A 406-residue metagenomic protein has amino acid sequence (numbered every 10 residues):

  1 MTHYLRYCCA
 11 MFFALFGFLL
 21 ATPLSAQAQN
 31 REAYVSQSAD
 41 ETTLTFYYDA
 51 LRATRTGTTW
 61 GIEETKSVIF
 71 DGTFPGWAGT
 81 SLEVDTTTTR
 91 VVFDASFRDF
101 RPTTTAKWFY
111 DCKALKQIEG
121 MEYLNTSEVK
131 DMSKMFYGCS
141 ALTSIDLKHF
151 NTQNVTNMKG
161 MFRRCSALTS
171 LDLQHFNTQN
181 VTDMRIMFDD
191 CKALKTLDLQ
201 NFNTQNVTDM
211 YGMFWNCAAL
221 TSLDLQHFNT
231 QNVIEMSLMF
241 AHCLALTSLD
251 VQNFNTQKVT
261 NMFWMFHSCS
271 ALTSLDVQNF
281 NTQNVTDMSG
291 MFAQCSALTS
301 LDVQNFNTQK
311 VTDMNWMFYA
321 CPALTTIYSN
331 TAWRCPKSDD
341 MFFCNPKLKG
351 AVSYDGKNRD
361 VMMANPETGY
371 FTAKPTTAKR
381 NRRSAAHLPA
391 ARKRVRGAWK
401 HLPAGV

Functional and structural regions predicted by a protein language model:
M1-Y7: N-terminal secretory signal peptides that target proteins for export/translocation
C9-T22: Bacterial N-terminal signal peptides
F16-G17, E83, W399: Short, flexible coil/linker elements and helix-boundary hinge sites characteristic of intrinsically disordered
L20-A28, E367-P403: Intrinsically disordered, low-complexity repeat and linker tracts
Q27-K379: Negatively charged
